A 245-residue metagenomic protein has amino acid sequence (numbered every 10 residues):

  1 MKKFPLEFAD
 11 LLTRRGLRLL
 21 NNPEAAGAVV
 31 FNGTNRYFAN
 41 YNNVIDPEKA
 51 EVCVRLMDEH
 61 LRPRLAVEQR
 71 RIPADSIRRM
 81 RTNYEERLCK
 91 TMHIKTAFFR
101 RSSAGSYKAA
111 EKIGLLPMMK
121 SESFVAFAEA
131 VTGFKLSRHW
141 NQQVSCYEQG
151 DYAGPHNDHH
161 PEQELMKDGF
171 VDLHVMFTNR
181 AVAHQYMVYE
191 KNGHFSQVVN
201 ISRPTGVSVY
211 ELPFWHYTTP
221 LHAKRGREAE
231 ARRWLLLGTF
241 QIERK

Functional and structural regions predicted by a protein language model:
K2-D10, S145, G150-D151, N157-P161 (+2 more regions): Catalytic core of Fe(II)/2-oxoglutarate
K2-L12, L17-A126: Non-heme Fe(II)/2-oxoglutarate
N32-N35, S137-R138, E230: A short, polar/charged loop/turn motif at coil->beta-strand junctions and beta-hairpin connectors
E68, Q143-V144: Residue-level detector of alpha-helical recognition elements and their boundaries
F127-F134: Conserved nucleotide-cofactor-binding alpha/beta core module
K135-Q143, A183: A short coil-to-beta-strand element that immediately follows conserved catalytic motifs
